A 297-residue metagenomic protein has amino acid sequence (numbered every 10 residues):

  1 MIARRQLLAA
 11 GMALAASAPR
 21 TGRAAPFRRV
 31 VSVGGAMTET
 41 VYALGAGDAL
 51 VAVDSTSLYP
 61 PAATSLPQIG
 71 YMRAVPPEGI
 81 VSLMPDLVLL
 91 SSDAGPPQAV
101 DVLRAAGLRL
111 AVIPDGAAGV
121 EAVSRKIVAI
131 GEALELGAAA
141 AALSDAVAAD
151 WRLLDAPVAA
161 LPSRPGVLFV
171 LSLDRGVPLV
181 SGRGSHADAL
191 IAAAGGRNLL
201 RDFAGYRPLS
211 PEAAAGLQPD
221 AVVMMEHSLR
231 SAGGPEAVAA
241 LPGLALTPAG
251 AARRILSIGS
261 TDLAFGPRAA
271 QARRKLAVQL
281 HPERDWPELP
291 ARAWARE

Functional and structural regions predicted by a protein language model:
M1, A18-V33, A105: C-terminal segment of N-terminal export signals and the immediately downstream linker at the start of the mature
Q6-R23: N-terminal export signals
R28-V41, A138-A194, T261-D262, R292-E297: Basic- and aromatic-lined ligand-binding clefts that recognize polyanionic substrates
R29, E121-E132, A141, H227-E297: Structured C-terminal subdomain patch of bacterial secreted/periplasmic proteins
R29-L83, L87-A94, Q98-A99: A short, structured surface patch at a secondary-structure boundary
P77-G79, M84-L90, P211-H227: Proline-aspartate-enriched helix->loop->beta-strand connector
Q98-A99, P114-A129, P162-H186, R230-G233: Extracytoplasmic ligand-binding site segments that recognize negatively charged/polar headgroups
S181-Y206, E226, I255: His/Asp/Glu-enriched short active-site or ligand-binding loop at hydrolase and phosphoryl-transfer sites
